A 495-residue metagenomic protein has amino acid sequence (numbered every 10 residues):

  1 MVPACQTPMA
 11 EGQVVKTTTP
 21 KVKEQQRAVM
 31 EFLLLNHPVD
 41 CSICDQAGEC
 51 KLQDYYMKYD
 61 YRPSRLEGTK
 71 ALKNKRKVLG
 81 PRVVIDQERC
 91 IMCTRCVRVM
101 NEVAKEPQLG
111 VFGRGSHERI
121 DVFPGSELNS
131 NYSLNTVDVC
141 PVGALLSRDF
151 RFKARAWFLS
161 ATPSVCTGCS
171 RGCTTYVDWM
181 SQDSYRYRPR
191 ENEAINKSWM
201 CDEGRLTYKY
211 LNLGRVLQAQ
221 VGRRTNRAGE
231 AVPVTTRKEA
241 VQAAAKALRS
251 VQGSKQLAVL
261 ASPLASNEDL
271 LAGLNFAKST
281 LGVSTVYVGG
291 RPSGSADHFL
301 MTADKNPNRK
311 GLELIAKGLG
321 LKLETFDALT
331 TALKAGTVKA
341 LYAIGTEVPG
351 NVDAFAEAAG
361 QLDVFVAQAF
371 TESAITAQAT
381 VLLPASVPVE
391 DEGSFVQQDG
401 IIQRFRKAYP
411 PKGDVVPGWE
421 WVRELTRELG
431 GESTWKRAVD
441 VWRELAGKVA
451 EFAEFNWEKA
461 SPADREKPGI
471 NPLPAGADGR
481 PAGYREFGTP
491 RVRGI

Functional and structural regions predicted by a protein language model:
M1-T167, R171-T175, D183: Fe-S ferredoxin-like electron-transfer domains and their immediately adjacent linker/connector regions across
G12, H117-R119, S147, K153-A154 (+11 more regions): Flexible loop/turn segments at secondary-structure boundaries
E67-G68, K75, S181-K255, F299-L321 (+1 more regions): Cofactor-/ligand-binding subdomain signature composed of acidic, glycine-rich, tryptophan-containing flexible loops
D178-D183, T280: Short acidic-glycine loop/turn motifs at beta-strand connectors
R249-V251, D269-F455: Non-catalytic alpha/beta scaffold blocks inside enzyme catalytic domains
Q256-S262: Short glycine-rich phosphate-binding loop at a beta-alpha junction
D440-I495: Long, low-complexity segments enriched in small/aliphatic residues
